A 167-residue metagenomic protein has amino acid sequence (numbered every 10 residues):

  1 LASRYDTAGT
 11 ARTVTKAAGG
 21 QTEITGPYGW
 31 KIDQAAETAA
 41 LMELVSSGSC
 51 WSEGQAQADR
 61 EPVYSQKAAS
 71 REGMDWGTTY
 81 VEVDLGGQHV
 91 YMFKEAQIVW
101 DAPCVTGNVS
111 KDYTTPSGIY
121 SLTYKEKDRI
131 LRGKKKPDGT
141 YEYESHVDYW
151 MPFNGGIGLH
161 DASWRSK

Functional and structural regions predicted by a protein language model:
L1-Y120, Y124-S145, Y149, W164-R165: Surface-exposed, secretory/extracytoplasmic low-complexity segments enriched in Ser/Thr/Asn/Gly/Pro
W150-W164: Glycine-rich, acidic and aromatic/proline-enriched surface loops and short helix-turn segments that act as binding
